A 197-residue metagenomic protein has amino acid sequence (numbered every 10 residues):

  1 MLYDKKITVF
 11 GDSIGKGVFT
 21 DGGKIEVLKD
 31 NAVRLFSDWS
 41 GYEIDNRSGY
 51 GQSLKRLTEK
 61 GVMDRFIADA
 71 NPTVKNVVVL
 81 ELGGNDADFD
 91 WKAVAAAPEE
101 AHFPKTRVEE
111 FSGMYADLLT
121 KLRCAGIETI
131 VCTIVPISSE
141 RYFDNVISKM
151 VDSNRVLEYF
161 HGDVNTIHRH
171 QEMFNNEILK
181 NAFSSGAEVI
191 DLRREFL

Functional and structural regions predicted by a protein language model:
Y3-T8, I14-G113: Conserved SGNH/GDSL esterase-like catalytic core that processes O-acyl groups on lipids and polysaccharides
F10-G11, C132: Short hydrophobic segments within beta-strands
M63-L197: Alpha-helical cap/lid subdomain in secreted, periplasmic, or secretory-pathway luminal O-acyl-processing enzymes
